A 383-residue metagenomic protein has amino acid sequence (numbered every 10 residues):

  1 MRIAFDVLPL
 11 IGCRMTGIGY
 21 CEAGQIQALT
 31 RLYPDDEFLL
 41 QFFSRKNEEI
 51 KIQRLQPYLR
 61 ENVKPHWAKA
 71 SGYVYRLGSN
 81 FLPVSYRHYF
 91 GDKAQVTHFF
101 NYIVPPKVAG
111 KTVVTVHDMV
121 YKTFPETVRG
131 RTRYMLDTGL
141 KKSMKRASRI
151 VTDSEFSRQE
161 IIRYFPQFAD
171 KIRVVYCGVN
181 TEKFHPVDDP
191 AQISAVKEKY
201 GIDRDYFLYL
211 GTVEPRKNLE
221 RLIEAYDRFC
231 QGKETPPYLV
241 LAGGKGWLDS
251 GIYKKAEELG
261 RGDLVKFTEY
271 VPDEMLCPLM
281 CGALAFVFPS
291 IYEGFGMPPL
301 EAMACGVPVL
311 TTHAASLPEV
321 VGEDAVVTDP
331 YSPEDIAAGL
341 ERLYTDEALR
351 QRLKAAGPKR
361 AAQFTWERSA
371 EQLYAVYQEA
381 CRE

Functional and structural regions predicted by a protein language model:
M1-E383: Carbohydrate transferase catalytic cores enriched for Leloir-type hexosyltransferases
